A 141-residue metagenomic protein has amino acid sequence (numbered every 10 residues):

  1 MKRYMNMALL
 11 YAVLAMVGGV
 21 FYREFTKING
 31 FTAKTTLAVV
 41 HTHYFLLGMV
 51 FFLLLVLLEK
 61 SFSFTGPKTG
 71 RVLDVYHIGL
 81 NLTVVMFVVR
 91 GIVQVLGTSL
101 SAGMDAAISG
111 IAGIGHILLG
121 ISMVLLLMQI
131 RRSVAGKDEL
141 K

Functional and structural regions predicted by a protein language model:
M1-K141: Hydrophobic alpha-helical transmembrane segments of multi-pass integral membrane proteins
